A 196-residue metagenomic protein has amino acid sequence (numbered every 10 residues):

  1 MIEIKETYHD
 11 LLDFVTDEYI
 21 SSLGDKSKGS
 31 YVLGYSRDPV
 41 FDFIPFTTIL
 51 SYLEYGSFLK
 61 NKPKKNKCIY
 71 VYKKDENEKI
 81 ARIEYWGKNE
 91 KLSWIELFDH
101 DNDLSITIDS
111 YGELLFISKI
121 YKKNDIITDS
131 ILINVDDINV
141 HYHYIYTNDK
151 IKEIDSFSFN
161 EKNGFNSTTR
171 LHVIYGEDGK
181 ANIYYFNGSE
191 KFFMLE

Functional and structural regions predicted by a protein language model:
M1-E196: Buried hydrophobic residues that stabilize the cores of well-folded domains
